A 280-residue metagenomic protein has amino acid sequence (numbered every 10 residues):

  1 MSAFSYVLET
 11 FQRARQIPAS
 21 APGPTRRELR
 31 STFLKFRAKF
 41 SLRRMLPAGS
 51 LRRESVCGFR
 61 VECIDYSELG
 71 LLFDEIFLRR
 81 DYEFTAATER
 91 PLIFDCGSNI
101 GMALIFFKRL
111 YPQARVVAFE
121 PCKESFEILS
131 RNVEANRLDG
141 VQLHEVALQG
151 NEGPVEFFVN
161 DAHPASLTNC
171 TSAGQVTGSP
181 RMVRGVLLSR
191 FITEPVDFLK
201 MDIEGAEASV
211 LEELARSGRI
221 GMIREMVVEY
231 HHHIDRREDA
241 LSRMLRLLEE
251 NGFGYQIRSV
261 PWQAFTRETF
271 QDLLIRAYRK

Functional and structural regions predicted by a protein language model:
M1-K280: Phosphate/nucleotide-binding beta-alpha loop and adjacent structural elements of enzyme active sites
